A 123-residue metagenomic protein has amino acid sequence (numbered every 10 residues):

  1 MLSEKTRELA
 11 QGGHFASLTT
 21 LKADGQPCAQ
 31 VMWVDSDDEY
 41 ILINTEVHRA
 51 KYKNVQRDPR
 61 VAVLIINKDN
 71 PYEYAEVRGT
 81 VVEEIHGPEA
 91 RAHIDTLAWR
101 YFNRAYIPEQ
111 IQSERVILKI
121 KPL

Functional and structural regions predicted by a protein language model:
M1, E73-L123: Charged, gly/pro-rich active-site loop segments
M1-A16: Extreme N-terminal tail/first-helix region
G13-E46, A62-I65, E76-V77: Short beta-strand segments
D24-Q26, K68-P71, Q110-Q112: A short beta-turn/loop motif at secondary-structure boundaries
E46, N67-K68, P122-L123: Short secondary-structure boundary segments
R49-K51, N70: Short, surface-exposed beta-strand-loop junctions and turns on beta-sheet-rich folds
D58: Acidic-histidine catalytic/liganding microenvironments
